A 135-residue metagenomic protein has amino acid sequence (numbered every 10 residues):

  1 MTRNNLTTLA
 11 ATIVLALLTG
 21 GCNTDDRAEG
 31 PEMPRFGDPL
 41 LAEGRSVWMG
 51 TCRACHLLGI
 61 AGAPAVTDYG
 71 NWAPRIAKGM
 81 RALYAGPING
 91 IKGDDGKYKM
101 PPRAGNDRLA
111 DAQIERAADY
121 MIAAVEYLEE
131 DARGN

Functional and structural regions predicted by a protein language model:
M1-G20: Sec-dependent bacterial lipoprotein signal peptides
C22-D26: Bacterial signal peptide processing site
A28-G30, L58-A61, G96-R103: A short small-residue
G30-R53, A73-P74: Post-signal peptide N-terminal segment of mature Sec-exported envelope proteins
S46-L57, R81-A82, G86-N89: Short N-proximal segments of mature Sec-exported proteins
L57-A85: Gly/Gly-Pro-rich "capping" loops immediately C-terminal to redox-active cysteine motifs in periplasmic/lumenal
A65, G86-E115, M121-A124, L128-N135: Axial heme c-ligation environment in periplasmic c-type cytochrome domains
